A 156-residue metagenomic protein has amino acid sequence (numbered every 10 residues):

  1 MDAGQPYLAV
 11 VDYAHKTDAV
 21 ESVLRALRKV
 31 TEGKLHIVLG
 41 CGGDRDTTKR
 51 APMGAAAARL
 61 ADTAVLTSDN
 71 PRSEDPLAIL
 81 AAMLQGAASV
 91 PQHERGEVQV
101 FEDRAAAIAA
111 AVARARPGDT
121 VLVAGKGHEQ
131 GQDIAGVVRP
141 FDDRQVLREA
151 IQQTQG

Functional and structural regions predicted by a protein language model:
M1-G156: ATP-dependent carboxylate-amine ligase
